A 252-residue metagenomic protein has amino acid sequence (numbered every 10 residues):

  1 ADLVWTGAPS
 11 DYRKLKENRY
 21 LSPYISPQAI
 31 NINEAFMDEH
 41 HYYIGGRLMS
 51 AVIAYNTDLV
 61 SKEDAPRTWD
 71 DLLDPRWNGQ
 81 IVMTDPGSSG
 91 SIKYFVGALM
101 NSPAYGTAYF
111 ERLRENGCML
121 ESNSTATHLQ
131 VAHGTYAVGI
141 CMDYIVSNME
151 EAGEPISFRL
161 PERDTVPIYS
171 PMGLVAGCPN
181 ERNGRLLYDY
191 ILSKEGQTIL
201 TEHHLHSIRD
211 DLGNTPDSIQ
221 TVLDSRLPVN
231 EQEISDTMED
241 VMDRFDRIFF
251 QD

Functional and structural regions predicted by a protein language model:
A1-T135: Extracytoplasmic ligand-binding site segments that recognize negatively charged/polar headgroups
S10-K14, A132, A137-P155: A ligand-binding cleft/hinge motif common to bilobed small-molecule-binding domains
N31-A35, M49, E111-R114, L120-E121 (+2 more regions): Periplasmic-binding protein-like
V52-L59, I168-N180, I199-L200: A bilobed periplasmic-binding-protein/Venus flytrap-type ligand-binding module shared by bacterial periplasmic
G79-G87, Y190-G213: Periplasmic-binding protein-like
Y94-L99, M142-S170, R182-N183: N-terminal secretory/targeting leader peptides
L187: Substrate/cofactor-recognition hotspot
D210-D252: An extracytoplasmic/periplasmic, membrane-proximal ligand-sensing/linker region
